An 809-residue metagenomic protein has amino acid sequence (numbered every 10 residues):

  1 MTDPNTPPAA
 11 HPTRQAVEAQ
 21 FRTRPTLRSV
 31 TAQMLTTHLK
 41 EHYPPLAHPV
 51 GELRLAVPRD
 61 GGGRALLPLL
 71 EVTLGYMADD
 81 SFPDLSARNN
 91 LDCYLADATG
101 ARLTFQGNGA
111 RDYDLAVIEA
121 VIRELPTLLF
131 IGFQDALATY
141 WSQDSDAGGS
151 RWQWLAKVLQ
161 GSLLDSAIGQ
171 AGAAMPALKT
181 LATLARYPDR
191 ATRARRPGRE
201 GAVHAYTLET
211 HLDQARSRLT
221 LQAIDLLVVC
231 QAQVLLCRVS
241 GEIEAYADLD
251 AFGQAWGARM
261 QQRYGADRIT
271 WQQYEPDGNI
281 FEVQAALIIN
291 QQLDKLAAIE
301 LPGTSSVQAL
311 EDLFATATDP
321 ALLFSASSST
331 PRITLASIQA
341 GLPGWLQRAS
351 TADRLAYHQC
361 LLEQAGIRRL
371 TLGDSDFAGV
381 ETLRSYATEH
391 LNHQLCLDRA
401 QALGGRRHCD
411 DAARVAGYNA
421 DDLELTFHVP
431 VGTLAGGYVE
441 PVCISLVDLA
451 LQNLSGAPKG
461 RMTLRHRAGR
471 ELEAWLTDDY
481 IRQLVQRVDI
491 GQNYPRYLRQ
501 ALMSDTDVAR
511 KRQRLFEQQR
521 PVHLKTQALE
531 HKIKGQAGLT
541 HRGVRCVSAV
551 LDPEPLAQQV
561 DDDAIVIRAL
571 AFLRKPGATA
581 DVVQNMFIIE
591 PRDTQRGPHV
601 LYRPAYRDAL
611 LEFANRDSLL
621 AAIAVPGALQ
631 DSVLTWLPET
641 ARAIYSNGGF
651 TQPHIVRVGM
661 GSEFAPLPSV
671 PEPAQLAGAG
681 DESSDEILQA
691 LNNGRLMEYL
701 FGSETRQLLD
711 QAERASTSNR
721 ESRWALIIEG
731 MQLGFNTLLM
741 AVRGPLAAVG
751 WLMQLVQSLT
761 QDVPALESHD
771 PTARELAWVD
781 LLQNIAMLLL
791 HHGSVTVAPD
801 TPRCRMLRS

Functional and structural regions predicted by a protein language model:
M1-G730, P802-S809: Extended, low-structure N-terminal and interdomain regions that function as secretion/translocation signals
L696-S809: Extended, hydrophobic alpha-helical membrane-active domains that insert into or remodel lipid bilayers
